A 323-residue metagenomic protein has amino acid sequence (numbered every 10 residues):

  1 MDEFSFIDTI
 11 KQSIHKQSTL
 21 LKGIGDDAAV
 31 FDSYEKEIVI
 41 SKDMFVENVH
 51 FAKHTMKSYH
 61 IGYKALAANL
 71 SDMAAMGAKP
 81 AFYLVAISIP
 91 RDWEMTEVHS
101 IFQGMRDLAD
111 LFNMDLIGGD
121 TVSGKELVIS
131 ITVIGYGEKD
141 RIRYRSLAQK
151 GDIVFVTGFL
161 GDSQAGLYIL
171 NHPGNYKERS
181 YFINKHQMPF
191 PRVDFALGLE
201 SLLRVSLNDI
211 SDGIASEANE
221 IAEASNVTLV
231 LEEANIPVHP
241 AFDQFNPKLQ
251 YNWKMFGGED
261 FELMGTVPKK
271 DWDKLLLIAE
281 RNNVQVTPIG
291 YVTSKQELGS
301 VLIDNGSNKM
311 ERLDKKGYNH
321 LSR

Functional and structural regions predicted by a protein language model:
M1-K57, V85, R323: Extreme N-terminal cap/leader segments of soluble proteins
D2-S5, T9-Q12, D92-D115, K125-L127 (+2 more regions): Glycine-/charge-enriched secondary-structure boundary and capping motifs
L20-K22, H54-L70, D92-Q103, D140: Glycine-rich anion/phosphate-binding loops
K22-G23, V39-K42, I117-G119, F155-T157 (+2 more regions): General beta-strand structural signal in soluble alpha/beta enzymes
E35, A81-Y168, Y291: Glycine-rich anion-binding loops of enzyme active sites
Y59-F82, Q103-L111, G213-E220: Small-aliphatic-rich amphipathic alpha-helix that forms the alpha element of a beta-alpha
G166-F182: Short, compositionally biased
E178, F182-E220: Polyanion-binding loop/helix "lid" in catalytic or ligand-binding cores
